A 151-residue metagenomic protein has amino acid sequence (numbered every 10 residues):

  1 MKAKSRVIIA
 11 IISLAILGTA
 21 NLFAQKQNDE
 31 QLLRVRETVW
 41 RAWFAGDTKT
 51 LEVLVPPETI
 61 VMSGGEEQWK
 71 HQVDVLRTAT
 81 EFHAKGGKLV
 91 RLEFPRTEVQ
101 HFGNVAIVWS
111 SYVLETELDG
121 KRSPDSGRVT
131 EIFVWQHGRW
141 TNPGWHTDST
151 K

Functional and structural regions predicted by a protein language model:
M1-A10: Bacterial N-terminal signal peptides that target proteins for export
I9-T19: Bacterial N-terminal signal peptides
A20-A24: Sec/Tat signal peptide C-region and signal peptidase I cleavage site
Q27-L33, T48-F102, K121-D125: A solvent-exposed, acidic/Ser-Thr-rich amphipathic alpha-helical stretch
V39, A79-T80, F94-V99, Y112-L114 (+1 more regions): Hydrophobic/aromatic beta-strand elements that line small-molecule binding cavities or substrate pockets in beta-rich
V39, G46-D47: Short helix-adjacent coil turns
N104-Y112: A short hydrophobic beta-strand element
S126-K151: Short beta-strand edge/turn micro-motifs at domain boundaries
